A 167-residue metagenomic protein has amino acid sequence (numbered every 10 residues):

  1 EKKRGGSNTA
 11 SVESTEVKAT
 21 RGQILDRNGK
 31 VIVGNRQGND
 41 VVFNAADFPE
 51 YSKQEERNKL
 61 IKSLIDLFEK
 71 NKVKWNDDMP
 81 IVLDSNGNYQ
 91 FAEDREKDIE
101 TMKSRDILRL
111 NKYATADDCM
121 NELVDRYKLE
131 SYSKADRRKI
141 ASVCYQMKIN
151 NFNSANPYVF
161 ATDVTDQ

Functional and structural regions predicted by a protein language model:
E1-Q167: Membrane-proximal periplasmic segments of bacterial cell-envelope enzymes, especially penicillin-binding proteins
